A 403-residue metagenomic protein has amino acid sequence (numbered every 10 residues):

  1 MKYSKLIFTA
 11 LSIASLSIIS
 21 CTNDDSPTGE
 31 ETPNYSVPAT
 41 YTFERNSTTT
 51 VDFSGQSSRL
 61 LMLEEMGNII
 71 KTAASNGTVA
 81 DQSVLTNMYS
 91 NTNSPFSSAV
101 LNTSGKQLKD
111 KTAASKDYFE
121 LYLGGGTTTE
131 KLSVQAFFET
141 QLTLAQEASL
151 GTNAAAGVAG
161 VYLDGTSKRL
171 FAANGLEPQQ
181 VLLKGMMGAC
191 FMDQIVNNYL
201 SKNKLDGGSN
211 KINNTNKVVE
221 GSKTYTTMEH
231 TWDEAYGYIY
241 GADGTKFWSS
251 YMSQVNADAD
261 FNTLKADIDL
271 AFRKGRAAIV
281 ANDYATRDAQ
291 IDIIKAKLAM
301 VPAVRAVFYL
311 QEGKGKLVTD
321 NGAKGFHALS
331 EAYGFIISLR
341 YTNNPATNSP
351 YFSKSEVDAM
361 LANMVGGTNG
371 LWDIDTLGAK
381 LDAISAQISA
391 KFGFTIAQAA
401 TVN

Functional and structural regions predicted by a protein language model:
M1-F8: Bacterial N-terminal signal peptides that target proteins for export
T9-S15: Hydrophobic helical h-region of N-terminal Sec-dependent signal peptides in bacterial secretory/periplasmic proteins
S17-S20: C-terminal motif of bacterial Sec signal peptides marking the signal peptidase cleavage site
T22-D25: Bacterial signal peptide processing site
P27-N403: Mature extracytoplasmic or organellar-lumen-exposed domains after removal of signal/transit peptides
